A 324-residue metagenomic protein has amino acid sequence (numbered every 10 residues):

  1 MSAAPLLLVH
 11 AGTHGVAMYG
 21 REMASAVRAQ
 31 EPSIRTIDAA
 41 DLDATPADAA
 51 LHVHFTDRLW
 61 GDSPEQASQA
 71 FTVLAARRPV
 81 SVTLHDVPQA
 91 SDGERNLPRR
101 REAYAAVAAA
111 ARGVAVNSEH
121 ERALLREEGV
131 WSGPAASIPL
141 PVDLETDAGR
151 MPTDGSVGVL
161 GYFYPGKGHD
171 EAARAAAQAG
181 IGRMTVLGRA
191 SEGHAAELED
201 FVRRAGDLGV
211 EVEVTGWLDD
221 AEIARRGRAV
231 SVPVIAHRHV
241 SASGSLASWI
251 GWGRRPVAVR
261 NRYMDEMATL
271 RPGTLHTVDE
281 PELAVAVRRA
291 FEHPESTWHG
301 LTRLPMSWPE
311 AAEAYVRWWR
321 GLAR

Functional and structural regions predicted by a protein language model:
M18, P281-V285, F291-R324: A charged, aromatic-enriched C-terminal amphipathic alpha-helix characteristic of glycosyltransferases across folds
M18, Y164-Q178, A196, A247: A conserved mid-protein helix/loop that constitutes part of the nucleotide-sugar donor-binding site
A70-V73, N96-G113: Membrane-proximal helix-turn-helix segments that form the acceptor-binding/catalytic region of lipid-linked
A109-D147: Donor nucleotide-sugar binding/catalytic pocket of nucleotide-sugar-dependent glycosyltransferases
R183-E199, G216: Glycosyltransferase donor-sugar binding loop
L198-L218, A224: Nucleotide-activated donor-binding/catalytic signature segment of Leloir-type glycosyltransferases, i.e., the conserved
R225-S241, R254: Acidic donor-binding loop of glycosyltransferase active sites
R255-R260: Short hydrophobic beta-strand element within catalytic cores of glycosyltransferases and related nucleotide-activated
